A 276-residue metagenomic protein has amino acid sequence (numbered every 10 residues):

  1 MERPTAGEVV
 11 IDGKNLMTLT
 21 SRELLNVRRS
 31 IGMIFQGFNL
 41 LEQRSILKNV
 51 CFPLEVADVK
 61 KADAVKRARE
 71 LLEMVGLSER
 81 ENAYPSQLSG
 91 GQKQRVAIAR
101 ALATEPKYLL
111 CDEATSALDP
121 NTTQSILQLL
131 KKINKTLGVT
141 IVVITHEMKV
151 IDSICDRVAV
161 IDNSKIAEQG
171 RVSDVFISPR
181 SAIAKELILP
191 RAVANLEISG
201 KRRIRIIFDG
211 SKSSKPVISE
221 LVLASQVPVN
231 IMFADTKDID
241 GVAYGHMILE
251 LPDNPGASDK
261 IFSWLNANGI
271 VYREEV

Functional and structural regions predicted by a protein language model:
R3, L16-G32, K61-V65, V175-P179: ABC ATPase NBD coupling module
K14-N15, C51, E55-D58, A62-E79: Conserved ABC ATPase "signature" region
R44-C51: Short coil-to-helix segment of the ABC ATPase nucleotide-binding domain corresponding to the Q-loop/switch region
A83-S86, T104, C111: Conserved signature/switch motifs of ABC ATPase nucleotide-binding domains
Y84-L88, Q92-Q94: Conserved ABC ATPase signature
P120-T122: Helix N-cap at the start of a conserved alpha-helix in ABC-type nucleotide-binding domains
Q169-G170, S178: ABC ATPase "signature
